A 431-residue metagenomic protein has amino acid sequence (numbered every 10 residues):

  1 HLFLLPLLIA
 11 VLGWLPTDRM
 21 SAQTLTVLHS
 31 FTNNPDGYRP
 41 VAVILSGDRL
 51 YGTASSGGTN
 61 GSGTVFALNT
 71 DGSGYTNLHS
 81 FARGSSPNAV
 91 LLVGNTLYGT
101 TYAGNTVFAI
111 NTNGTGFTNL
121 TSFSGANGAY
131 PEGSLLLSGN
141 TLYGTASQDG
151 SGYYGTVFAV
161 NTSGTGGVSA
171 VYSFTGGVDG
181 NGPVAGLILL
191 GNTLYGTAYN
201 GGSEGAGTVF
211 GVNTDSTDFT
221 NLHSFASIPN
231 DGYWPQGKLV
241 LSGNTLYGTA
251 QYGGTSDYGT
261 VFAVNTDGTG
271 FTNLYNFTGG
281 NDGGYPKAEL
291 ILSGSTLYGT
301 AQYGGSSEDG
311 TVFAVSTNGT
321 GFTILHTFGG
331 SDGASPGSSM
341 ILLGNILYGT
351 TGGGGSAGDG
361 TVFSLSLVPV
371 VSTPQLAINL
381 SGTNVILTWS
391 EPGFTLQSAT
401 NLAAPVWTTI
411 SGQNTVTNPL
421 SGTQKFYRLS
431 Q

Functional and structural regions predicted by a protein language model:
H1-P374: Extracellular beta-propeller repeat domains
V368-Q431: Short, composition-biased motifs enriched in small/polar/acidic residues
